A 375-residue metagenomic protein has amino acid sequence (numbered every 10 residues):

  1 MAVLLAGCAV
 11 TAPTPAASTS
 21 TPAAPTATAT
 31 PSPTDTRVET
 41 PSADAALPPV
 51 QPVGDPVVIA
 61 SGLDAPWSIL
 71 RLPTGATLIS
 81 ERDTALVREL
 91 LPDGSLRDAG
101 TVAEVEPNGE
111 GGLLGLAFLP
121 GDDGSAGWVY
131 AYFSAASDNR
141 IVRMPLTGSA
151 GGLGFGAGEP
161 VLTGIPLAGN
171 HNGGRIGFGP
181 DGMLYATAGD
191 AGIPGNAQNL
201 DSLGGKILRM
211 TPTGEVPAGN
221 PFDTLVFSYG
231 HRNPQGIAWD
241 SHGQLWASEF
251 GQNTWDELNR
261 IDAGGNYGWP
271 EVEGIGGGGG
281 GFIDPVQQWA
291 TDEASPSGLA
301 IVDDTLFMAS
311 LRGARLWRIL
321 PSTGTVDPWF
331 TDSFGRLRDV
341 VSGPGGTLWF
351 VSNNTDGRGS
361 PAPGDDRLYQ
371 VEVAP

Functional and structural regions predicted by a protein language model:
M1-A2: Sec-dependent N-terminal signal peptides
L5-G7: C-terminal motif of bacterial Sec signal peptides marking the signal peptidase cleavage site
A9-P15, P22-I193, Q244-G251, E293-F330 (+1 more regions): Acidic, Gly/Ser/Thr-rich repeat motifs that build Ca2+-stabilized beta-propeller blades
R97-G109, A157-N172, M210-Y229, G265-T291: Surface-exposed loop and turn segments in beta-propeller and other repeat-based domains that flank or scaffold
M144-L153, L208-P217, I261-W269, E273 (+2 more regions): Short loop/turn segments immediately following beta-strands, especially the blade-tip and inter-blade linker loops
G179-Y185, R209-P221, W239-G243: Secondary-structure boundary elements
V226-W255: Repeat-solenoid scaffold signature
